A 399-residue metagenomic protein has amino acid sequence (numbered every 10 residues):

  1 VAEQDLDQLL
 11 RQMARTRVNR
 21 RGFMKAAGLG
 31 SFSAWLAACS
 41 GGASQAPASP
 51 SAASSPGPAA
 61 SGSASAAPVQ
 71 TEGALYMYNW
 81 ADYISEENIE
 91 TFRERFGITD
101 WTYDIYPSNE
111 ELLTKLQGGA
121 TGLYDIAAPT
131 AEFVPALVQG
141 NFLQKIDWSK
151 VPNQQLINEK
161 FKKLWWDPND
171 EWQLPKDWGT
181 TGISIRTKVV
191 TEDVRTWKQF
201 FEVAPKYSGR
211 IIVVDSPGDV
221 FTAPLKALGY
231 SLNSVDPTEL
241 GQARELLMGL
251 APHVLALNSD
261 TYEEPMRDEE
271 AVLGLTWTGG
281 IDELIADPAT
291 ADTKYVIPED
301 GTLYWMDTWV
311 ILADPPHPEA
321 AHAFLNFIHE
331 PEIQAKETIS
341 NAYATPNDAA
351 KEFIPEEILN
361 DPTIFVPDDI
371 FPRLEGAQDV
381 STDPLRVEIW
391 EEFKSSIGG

Functional and structural regions predicted by a protein language model:
V1-G22, L29-A38: N-terminal secretory signal peptides
S40-A48: Bacterial lipoprotein signal-peptidase II cleavage site
G62-A136: Early extracytoplasmic/lumenal segment of secretory-pathway proteins
Y78, Y83-E86, Y106-N109, L123-Y124 (+1 more regions): Extracytoplasmic ligand-binding site segments that recognize negatively charged/polar headgroups
S184-V189, L225-G229, W305-A320, K336-E337: A bilobed periplasmic-binding-protein/Venus flytrap-type ligand-binding module shared by bacterial periplasmic
L240-G249, A289-P315: Periplasmic-binding protein-like
E264, D368-G399: Conserved C-terminal helix/tail region of periplasmic/extracytoplasmic solute-binding proteins
L312-R373: Mature extracytoplasmic/periplasmic domains
